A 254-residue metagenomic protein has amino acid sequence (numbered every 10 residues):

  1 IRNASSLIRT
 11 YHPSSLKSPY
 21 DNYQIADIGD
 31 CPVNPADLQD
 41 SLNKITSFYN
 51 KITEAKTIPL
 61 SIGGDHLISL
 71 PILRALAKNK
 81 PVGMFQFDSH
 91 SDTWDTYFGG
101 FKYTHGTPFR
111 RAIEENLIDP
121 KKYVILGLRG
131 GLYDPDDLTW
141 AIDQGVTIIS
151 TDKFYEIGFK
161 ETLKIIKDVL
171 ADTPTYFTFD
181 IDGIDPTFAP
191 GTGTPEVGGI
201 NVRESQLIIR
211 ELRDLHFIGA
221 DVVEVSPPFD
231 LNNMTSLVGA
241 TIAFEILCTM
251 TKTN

Functional and structural regions predicted by a protein language model:
R2-N254: Conserved alpha-helical scaffold segments that buttress catalytic/binding sites
